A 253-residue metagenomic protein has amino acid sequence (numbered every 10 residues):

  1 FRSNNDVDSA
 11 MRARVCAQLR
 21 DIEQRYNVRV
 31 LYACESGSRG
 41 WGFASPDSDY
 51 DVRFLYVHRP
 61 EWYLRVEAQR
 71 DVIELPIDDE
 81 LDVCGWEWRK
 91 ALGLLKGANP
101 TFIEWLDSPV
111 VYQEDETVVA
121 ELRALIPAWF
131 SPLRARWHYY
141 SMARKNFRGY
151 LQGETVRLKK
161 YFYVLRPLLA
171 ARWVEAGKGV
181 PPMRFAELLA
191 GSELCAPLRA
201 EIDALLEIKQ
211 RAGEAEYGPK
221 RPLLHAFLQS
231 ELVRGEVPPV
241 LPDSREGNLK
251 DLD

Functional and structural regions predicted by a protein language model:
F1-C34: Helical scaffold of the NTase/Pol beta-like nucleotidyltransferase catalytic core
S3, V7, S45, D79 (+2 more regions): Conserved aromatic-histidine-acidic binding/catalytic patches
G37-D78: Catalytic metal-binding acidic patch
H58-E61, A98-T101, K145, A170-A171: Short loop/turn segments at secondary-structure transitions that flank enzyme active sites
R65-M142: A basic- and aromatic-enriched beta-loop-alpha substructure that forms the phosphate/nucleotide- and DNA/RNA-contacting
R123-K250: Conserved nucleotidyltransferase catalytic core and NTase-mimicking acidic/glycine-rich helix/loop elements in nucleic
